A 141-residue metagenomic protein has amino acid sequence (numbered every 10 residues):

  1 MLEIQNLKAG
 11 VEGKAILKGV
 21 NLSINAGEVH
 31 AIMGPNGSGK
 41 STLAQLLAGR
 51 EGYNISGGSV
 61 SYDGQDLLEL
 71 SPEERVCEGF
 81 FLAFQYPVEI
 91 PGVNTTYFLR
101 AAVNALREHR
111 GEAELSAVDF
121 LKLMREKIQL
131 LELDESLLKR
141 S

Functional and structural regions predicted by a protein language model:
I24-A26: Conserved hydrophobic segment flanking the Walker A/P-loop of ABC-type ATPase nucleotide-binding domains
A31, V76-Q85, R125: ABC nucleotide-binding domain signature
M33-P35: The feature captures the beta-strand-to-loop junction immediately N-terminal to the Walker
A48: Helix-to-loop junction immediately C-terminal to a conserved catalytic motif
S59-R75: ABC ATPase NBD Q-loop/coupling interface
V88-S141: ABC-family P-loop ATPase nucleotide-binding domains
